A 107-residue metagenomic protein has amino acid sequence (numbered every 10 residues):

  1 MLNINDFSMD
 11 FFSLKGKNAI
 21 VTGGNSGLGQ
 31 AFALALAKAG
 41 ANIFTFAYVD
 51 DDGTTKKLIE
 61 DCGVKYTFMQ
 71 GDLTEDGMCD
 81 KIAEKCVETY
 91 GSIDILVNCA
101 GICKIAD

Functional and structural regions predicted by a protein language model:
M1-I20: Flexible N-terminal pre-Rossmann segment of NAD(P)-dependent oxidoreductases
N18, N25-S26: Conserved glycine-rich cofactor-binding loop
G29-Q30: N-terminal Rossmann-fold NAD(P) dinucleotide-binding loop
L36: Aromatic pocket-lining residues of Rossmann-like dinucleotide-binding sites
A39-T54: Conserved glycine-rich Rossmann-like NAD(P)H-binding loop of the short-chain dehydrogenase/reductase
Q70-I82: The beta1-alpha1 cofactor-binding region of Rossmann-like NAD(H)/NADP(H)-dependent oxidoreductases
D94-I95: Conserved catalytic-site loops of classical short-chain dehydrogenases/reductases
A100-K104: Conserved NAD(P)H cofactor-binding loop of Rossmann-fold oxidoreductase domains
